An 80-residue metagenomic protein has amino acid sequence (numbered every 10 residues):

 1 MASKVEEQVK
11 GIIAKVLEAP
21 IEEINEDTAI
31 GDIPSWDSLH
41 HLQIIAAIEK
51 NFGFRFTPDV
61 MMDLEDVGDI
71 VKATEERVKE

Functional and structural regions predicted by a protein language model:
A2-A46, K50-E80: Phosphopantetheine-dependent thiolation modules in NRPS/PKS and related acyl-activating systems
